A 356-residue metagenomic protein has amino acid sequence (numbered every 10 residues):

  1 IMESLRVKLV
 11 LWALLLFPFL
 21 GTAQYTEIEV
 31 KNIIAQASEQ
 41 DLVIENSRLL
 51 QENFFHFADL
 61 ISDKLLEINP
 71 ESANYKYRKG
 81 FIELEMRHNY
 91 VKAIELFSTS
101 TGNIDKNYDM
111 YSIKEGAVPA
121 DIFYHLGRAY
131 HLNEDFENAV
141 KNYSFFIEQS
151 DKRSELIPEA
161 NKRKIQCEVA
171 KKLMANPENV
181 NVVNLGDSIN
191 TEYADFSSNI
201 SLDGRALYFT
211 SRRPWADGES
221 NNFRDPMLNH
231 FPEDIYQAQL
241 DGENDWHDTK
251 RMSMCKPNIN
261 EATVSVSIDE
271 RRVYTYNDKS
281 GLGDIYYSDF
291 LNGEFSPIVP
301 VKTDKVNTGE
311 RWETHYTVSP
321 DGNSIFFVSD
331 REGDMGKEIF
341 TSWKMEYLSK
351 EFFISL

Functional and structural regions predicted by a protein language model:
K31-N32, Y111, E115-D121, H125-R128 (+1 more regions): Short, conserved micro-motifs composed of acidic
N32-I68: Alpha-helical segment of the N-proximal tetratricopeptide repeat
S47, F81-I82, R128: Residue-level recognition of tetratricopeptide repeat
E52, M86-R87, N133: Structural motif corresponding to the intra-repeat A-B loop/turn of tetratricopeptide repeats
F55, N89-Y90, F136: TPR-repeat structural position
